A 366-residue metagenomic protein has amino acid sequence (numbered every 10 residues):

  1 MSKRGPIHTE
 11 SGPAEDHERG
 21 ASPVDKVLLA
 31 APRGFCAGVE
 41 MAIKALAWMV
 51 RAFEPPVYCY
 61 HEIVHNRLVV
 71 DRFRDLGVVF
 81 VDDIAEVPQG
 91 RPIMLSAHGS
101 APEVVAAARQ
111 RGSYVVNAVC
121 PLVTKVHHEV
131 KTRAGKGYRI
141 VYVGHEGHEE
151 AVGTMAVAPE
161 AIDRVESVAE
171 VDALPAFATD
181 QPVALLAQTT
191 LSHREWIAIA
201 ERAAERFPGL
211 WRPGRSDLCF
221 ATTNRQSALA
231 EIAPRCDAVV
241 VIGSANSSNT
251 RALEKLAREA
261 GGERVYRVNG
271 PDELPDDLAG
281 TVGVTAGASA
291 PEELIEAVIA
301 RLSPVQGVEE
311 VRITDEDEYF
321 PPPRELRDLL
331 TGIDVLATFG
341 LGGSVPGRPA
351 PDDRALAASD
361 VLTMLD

Functional and structural regions predicted by a protein language model:
S2-A286, E292-E293, V298-D366: The feature marks the mature, well-folded catalytic cores of soluble enzymes
